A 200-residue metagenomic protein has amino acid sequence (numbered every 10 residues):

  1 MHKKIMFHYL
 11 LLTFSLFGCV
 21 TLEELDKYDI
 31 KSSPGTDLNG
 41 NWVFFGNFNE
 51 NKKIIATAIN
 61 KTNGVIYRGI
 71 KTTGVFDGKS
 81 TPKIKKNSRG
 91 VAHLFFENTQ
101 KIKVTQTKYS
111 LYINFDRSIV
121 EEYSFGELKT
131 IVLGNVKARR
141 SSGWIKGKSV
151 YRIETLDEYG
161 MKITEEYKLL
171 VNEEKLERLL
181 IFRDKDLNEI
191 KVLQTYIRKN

Functional and structural regions predicted by a protein language model:
M1-F7: Bacterial N-terminal signal peptides that target proteins for export
F7-H8, F182: General helical structural elements
H8-L16: Bacterial N-terminal signal peptides
V20-N200: Hydrophobic small-molecule pocket/channel-lining residues, especially in calycin-type beta-barrels
